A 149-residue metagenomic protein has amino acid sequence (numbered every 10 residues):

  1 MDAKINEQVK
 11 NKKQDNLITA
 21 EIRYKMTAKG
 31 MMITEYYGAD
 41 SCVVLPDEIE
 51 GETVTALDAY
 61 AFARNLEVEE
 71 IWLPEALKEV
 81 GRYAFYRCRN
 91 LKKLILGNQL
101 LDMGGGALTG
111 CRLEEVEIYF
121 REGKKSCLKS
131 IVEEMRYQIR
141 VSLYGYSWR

Functional and structural regions predicted by a protein language model:
M1, K10-N11, N16, F85 (+2 more regions): A subset of signal/propeptide-processing and intrinsically disordered low-complexity segments in secreted/extracellular
D2-M32: The feature captures the LRR N-terminal capping module
T19-G30, Y37-T55, L66-E79, R89-D102 (+2 more regions): Structural signature of tandem-repeat unit edges
